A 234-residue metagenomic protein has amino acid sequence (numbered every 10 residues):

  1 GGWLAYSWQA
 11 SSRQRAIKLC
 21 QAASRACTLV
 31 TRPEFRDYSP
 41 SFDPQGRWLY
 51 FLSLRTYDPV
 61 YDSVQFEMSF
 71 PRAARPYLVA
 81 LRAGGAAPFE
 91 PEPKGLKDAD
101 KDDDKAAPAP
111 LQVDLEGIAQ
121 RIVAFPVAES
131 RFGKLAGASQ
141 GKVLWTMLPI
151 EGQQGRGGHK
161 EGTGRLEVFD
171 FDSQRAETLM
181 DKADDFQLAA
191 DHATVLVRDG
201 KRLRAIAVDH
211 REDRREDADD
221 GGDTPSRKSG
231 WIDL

Functional and structural regions predicted by a protein language model:
G1-L4, G46-L49, V143-L144, V195: Hydrophobic beta-strand positions that form the internal "hydrophobic ladder" of WD40/Gbeta-like beta-propeller blades
A5-K18, S24, L29-Y38, L49-D102 (+3 more regions): A flexible loop/linker signature enriched in serine peptidases of the S9 family
A26-T31, V123-F125, R175-L179: A short beta-strand motif characteristic of beta-propeller blades
P33-Y38, E129-F132, K182-F186: Short coil/turn segments at the loop-to-beta-strand junctions that recur within blades of beta-propeller repeat folds
P44-Q45, A138-S139, A190-D191: Residue-level detector of Asp-centered blade-edge/turn motifs that repeat once per structural unit in beta-propeller
P110-A128: A short helix->beta-strand "capping" segment at the edge of beta-propeller domains
L166-D181, F186-R202: ABC ATP-binding cassette signature C-motif
